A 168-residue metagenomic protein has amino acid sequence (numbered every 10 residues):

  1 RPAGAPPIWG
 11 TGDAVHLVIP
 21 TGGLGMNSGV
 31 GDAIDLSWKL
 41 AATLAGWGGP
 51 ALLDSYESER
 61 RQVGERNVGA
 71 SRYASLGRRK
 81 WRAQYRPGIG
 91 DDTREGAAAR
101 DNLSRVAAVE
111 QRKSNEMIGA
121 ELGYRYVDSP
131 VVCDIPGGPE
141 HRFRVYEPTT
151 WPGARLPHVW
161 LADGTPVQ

Functional and structural regions predicted by a protein language model:
R1-L24, S28, V63, N67-A70: FAD/FMN-dependent oxidoreductases across multiple families
V30-A45: An active-site-proximal "capping" alpha-helix that borders the catalytic cofactor pocket
A42-Q168: Helical substrate-recognition/capping region of FAD-dependent monooxygenase/halogenase enzymes
